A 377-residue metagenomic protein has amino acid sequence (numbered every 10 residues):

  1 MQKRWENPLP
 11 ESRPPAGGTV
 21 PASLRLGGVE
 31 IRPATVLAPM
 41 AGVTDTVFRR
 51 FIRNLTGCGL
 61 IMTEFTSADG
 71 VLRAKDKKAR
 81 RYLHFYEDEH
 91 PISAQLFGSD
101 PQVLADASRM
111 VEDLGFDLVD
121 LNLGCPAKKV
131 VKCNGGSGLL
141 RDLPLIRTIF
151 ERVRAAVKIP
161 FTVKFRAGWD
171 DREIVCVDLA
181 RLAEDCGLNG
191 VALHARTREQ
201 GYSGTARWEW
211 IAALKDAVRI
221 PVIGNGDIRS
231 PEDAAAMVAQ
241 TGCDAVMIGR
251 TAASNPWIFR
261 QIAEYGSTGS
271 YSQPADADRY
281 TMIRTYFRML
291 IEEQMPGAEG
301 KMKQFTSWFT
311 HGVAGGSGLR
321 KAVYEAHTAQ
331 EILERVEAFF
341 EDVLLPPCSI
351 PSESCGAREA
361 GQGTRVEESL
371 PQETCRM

Functional and structural regions predicted by a protein language model:
M1-T35, A41, T148-E151, A156-K158 (+5 more regions): Alpha/beta catalytic cores of nucleotide-metabolism and tRNA/nucleoside-modifying enzymes
P10-R25, M40-L114: Glycine-rich, positively charged N-terminal anion/phosphate-binding segment
G27-A34, D69-I92, C125, K129-C133 (+2 more regions): N-terminal small/glycine-rich loop or linker at the start of catalytic domains across soluble metabolic enzymes
T35-A38, I61-T63, I92-L96, V119 (+4 more regions): Hydrophobic faces of well-ordered beta-strands that scaffold small-molecule active sites in alpha/beta enzyme cores
M40, T66-A68, F97-S99, G124-P126 (+4 more regions): Active-site beta-loop-alpha junctions enriched in small/polar residues
V47, L72, V130, D233-A234 (+1 more regions): Short glycine-/acidic-enriched loop or helix-start segments at secondary-structure transitions that form or flank
N54, A105-G135, L143-I220: Alpha/beta enzyme core
